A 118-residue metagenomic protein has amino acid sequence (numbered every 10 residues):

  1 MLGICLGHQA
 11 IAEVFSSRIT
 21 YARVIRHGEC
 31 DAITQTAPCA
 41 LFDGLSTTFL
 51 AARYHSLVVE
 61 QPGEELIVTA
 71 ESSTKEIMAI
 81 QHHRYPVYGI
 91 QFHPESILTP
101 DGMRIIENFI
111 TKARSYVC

Functional and structural regions predicted by a protein language model:
M1-A40, I106: Cysteine-nucleophile active-site neighborhood
C5, H55, H93: Histidine-centered divalent metal-coordination motifs
V14, A22, G44, P62 (+2 more regions): Residues that scaffold the ATP/ADP-binding catalytic core of kinase and kinase-like folds
C39-R84: Catalytic beta-strand/loop cores that center a nucleophilic Ser/Cys/Thr and support acyl-enzyme chemistry
Y88-F92: Active-site-proximal beta-strand elements of phosphoester/diester hydrolases
I97-C118: Acyltransferase
